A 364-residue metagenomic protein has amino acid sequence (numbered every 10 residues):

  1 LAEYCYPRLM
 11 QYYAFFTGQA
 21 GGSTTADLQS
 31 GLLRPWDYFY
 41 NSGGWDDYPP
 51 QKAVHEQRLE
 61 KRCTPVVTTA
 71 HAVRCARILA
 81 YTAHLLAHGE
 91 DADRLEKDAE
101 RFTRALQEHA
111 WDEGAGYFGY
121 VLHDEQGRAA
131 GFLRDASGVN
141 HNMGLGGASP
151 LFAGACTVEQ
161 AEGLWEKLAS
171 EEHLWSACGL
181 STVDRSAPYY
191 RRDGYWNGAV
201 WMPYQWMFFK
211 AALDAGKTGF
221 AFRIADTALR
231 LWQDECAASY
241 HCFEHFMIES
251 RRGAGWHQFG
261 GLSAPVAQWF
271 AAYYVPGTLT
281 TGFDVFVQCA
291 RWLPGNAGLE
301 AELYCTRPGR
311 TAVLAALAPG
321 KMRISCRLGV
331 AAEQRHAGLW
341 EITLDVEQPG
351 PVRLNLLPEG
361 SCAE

Functional and structural regions predicted by a protein language model:
L1-M10, T17-T24, A83-E100, G154-E166 (+2 more regions): Structural helix-adjacent loops and short alpha-helical linkers that scaffold large soluble proteins
L1-V66, E100-R101, Q107-G119, W165-T182 (+2 more regions): Active-site acid/base region of carbohydrate-active enzymes
V66-H109: Active-site neighborhood of glycoside hydrolase catalytic domains
D112, Y117-H123, R128-K167, P188 (+1 more regions): C-terminal capping/lid segments that line or modulate ligand- or cofactor-binding pockets
A297-C305: Short, well-ordered beta-strand segments enriched in hydrophobic/aromatic residues
Y304-G320: Surface-exposed beta-strand/loop patches in extracellular or lumenal glycoproteins
K321-L328: Change to "...patches in solvent-exposed regions of secreted, membrane-anchored, or virion-exposed structural
R335-E364: C-terminal beta-strand-rich structural cap/linker in extracellular carbohydrate-active enzymes
